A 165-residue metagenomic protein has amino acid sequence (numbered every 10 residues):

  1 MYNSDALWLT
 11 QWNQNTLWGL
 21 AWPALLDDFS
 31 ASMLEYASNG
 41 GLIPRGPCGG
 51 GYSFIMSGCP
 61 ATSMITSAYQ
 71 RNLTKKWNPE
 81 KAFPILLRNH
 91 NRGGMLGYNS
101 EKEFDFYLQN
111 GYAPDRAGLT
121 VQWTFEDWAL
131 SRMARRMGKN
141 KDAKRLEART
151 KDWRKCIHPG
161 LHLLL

Functional and structural regions predicted by a protein language model:
N3-A134, E147: Aromatic-rich carbohydrate-recognition surfaces in CAZymes
P44, S131, R135-L165: Catalytic cores of carbohydrate-active enzymes
